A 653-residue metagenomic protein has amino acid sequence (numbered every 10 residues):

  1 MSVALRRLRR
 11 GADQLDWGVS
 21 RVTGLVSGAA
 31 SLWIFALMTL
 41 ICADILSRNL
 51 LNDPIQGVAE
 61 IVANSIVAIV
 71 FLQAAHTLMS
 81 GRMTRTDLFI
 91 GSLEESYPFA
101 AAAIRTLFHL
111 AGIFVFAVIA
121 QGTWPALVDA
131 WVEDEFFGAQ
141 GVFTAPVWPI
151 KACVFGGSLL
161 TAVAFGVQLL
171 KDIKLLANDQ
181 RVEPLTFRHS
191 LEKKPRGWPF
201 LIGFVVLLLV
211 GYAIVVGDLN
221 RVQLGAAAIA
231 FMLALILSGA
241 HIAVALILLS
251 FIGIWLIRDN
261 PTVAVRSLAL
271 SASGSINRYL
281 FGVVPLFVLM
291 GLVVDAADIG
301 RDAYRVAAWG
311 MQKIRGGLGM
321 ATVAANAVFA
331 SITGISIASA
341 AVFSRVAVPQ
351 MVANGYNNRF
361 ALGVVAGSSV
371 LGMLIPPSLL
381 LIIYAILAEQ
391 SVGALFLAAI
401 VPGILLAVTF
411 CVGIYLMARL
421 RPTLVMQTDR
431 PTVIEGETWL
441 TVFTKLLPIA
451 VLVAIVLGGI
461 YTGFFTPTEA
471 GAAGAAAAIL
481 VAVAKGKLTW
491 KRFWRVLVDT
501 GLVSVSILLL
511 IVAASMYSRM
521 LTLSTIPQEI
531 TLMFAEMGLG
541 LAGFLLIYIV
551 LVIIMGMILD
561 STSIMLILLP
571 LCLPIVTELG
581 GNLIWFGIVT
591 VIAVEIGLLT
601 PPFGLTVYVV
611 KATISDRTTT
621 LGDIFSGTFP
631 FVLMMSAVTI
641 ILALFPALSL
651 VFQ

Functional and structural regions predicted by a protein language model:
M1-V210: Alpha-helical transmembrane segments and membrane-interface helix-loop junctions in multi-pass membrane proteins
H189-Q653: Alpha-helical transmembrane segments of multi-pass membrane transport proteins
